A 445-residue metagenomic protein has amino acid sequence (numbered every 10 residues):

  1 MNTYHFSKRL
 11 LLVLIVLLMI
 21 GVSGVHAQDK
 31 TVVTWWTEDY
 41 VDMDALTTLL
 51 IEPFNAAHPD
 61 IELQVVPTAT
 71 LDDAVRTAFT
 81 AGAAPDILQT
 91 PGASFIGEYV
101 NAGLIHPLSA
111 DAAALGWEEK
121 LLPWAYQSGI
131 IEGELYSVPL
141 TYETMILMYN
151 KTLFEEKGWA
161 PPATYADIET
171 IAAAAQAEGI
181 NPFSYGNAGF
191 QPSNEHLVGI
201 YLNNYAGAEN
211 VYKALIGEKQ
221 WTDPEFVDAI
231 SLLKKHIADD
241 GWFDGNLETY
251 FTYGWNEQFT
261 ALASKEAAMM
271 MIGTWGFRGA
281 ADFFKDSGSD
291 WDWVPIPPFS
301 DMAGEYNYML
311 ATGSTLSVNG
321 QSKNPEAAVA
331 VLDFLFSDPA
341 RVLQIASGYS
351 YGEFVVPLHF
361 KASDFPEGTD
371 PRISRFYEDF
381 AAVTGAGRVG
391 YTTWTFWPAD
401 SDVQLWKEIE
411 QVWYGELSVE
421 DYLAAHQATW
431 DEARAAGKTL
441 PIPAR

Functional and structural regions predicted by a protein language model:
D29-V41, I61-V66, I87, Y136 (+1 more regions): Short, well-ordered beta-strand elements
L49-P123, Q127-I130, T152-A163, F259-A261 (+5 more regions): Extracytoplasmic "Venus flytrap"/periplasmic binding protein-like
A56, T80-A81, K157, D239 (+2 more regions): Extracytoplasmic/periplasmic substrate-recognition and gating elements
T77-A78, P85-D86, L115-T152, N181-N187 (+2 more regions): A structural signal for short loop-to-beta-strand junctions that line the ligand-binding cleft of periplasmic/secreted
P91-M145, A160, E169, A175 (+4 more regions): Hinge/lid segment of periplasmic solute-binding proteins
I130, L215, R372-D431: C-terminal capping/gating helix-and-loop segments adjacent to ligand/active sites or protein-protein/ligand interfaces
Y136-L140, M145, E169-K219: Extracytoplasmic/periplasmic solute-binding protein
A172, I216-E248, F299: Glycine-centered hinge/linker elements that transmit conformational signals in sensory and ligand-binding systems
